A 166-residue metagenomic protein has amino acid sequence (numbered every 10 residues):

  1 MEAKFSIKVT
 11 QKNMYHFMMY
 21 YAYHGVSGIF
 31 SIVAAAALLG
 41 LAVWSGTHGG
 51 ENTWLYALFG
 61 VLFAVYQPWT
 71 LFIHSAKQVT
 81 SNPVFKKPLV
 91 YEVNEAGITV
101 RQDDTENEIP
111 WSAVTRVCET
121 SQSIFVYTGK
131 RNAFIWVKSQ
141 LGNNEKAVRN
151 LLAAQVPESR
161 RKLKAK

Functional and structural regions predicted by a protein language model:
M1-G40: N-terminal membrane-targeting/pre-transmembrane regions
T10, I98-T99, N107-Q122: Phosphoinositide-dependent membrane-docking surfaces
L41-G49: Juxtamembrane "helix-exit" motif on the non-cytosolic side of transmembrane helices
H48-L62: Hydrophobic alpha-helical transmembrane segments
Q67-E108: Conserved beta-hairpin
E106-E108, T115-V117, R131-F134, G142: Short, surface-exposed beta-strand-loop junctions and turns on beta-sheet-rich folds
F125-K166: A membrane-cytosol interface segment of integral membrane proteins
